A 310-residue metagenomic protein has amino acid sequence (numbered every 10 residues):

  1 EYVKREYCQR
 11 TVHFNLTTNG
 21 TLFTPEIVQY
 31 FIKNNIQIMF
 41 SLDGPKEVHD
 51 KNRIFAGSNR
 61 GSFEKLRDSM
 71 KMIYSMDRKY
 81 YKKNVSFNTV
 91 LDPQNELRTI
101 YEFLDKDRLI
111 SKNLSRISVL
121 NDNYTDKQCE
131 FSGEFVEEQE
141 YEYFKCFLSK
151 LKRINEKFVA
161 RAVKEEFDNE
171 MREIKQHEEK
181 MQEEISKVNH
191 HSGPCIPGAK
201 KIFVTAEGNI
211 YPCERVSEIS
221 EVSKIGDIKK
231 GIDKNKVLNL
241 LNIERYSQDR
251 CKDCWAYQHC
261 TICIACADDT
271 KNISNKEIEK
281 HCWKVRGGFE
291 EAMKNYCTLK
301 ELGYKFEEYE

Functional and structural regions predicted by a protein language model:
E1-K46: Conserved SAM/AdoMet-binding glycine-rich loop
N15-N19, F87-P93, K271: Conserved short loop/turn motifs at secondary-structure junctions
T18, F40-G44, T89, A206 (+1 more regions): Glycine-rich, histidine-containing beta strand-loop boundary motifs that form or position
F23-P25, E96-R98, Y211: Short, well-ordered alpha-helical microsegments
G44, G61, D249: Residue-level signal for the nucleotide or nucleotide-sugar donor/cofactor binding architecture
E47-R67, K71-P197, F203, E207 (+1 more regions): Radical SAM enzyme [4Fe-4S]-AdoMet core and its adjacent flexible, acidic and glycine-rich loops/tails across
N209-I210, R215-E310: Flexible mid-to-C-terminal extensions adjoining Fe-S/redox cofactors in radical SAM and related proteins
